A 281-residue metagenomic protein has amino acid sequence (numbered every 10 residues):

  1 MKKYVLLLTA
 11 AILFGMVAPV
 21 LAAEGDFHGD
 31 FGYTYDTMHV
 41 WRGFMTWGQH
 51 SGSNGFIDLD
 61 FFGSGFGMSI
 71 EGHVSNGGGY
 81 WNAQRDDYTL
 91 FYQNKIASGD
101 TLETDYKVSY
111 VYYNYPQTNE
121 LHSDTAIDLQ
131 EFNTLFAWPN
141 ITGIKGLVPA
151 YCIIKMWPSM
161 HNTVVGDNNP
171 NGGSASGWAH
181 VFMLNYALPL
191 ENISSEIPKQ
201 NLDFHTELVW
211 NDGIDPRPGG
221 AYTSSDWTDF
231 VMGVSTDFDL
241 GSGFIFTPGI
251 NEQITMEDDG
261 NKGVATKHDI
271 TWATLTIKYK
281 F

Functional and structural regions predicted by a protein language model:
M1-H28: Cleavable N-terminal export/targeting peptides
L21-H28, F62-G67, G79-Y80, K95-D105 (+3 more regions): Short loop/turn motifs that connect adjacent beta-strands in outer-membrane beta-barrel proteins
A22-G78, W272: Short glycine/proline- and aromatic-enriched beta-strand/turn motifs that initiate or cap beta-hairpins
G25-F27, Q49-S53, N82-D86, T104 (+4 more regions): Residues that define the transmembrane beta-barrel architecture of outer-membrane proteins
Y33-Y35, G55-F61, Y88-N94, Y110 (+7 more regions): Residues on the lipid-exposed face of transmembrane beta-strands in outer-membrane beta-barrel proteins
D36-R42, E71-Y80, K95-G99, V111-L121 (+5 more regions): Sequence/structural signature of outer-membrane beta-barrel proteins
N119-Y186: Hydrophobic, well-structured mid-protein blocks that either form specific transmembrane helices
F230-F281: Predominantly the C-terminal beta-signal and adjacent terminal strand-loop region of outer-membrane beta-barrel
